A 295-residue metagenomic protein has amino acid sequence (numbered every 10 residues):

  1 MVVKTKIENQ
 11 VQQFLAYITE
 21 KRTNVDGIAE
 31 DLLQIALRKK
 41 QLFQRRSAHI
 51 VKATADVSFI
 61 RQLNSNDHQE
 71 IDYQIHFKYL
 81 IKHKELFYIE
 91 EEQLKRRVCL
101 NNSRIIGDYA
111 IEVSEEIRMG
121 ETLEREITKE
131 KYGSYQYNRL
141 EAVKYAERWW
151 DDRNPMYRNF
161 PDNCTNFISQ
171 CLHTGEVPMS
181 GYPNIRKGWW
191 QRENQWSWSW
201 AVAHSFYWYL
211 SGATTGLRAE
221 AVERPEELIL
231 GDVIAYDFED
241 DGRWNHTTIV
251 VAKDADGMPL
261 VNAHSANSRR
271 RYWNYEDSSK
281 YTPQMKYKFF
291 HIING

Functional and structural regions predicted by a protein language model:
M1-H68: Short Lys/Arg-enriched alpha/beta "domain-start" segment
S58-K84: Exposed beta-strand-loop-beta-strand "reactive/processing" segments of non-cytosolic proteins
Q74-F77, I81, N267-R270, Y281-F290: Charged, low-complexity, intrinsically disordered terminal regions
H76, L80-Y137: Non-catalytic propeptide/linker segments at domain boundaries
E121-A201: N-terminal capping segments
R192-L260: ...with weaker cross-activation on analogous glycine-rich loops/strands in unrelated enzymes
A252-S278: Short peripheral tails and domain-boundary helices/loops at the edges of structured domains
L260, N274-G295: Low-complexity, Gly/Ser/Thr/Pro-rich intrinsically disordered linker/tail segments
